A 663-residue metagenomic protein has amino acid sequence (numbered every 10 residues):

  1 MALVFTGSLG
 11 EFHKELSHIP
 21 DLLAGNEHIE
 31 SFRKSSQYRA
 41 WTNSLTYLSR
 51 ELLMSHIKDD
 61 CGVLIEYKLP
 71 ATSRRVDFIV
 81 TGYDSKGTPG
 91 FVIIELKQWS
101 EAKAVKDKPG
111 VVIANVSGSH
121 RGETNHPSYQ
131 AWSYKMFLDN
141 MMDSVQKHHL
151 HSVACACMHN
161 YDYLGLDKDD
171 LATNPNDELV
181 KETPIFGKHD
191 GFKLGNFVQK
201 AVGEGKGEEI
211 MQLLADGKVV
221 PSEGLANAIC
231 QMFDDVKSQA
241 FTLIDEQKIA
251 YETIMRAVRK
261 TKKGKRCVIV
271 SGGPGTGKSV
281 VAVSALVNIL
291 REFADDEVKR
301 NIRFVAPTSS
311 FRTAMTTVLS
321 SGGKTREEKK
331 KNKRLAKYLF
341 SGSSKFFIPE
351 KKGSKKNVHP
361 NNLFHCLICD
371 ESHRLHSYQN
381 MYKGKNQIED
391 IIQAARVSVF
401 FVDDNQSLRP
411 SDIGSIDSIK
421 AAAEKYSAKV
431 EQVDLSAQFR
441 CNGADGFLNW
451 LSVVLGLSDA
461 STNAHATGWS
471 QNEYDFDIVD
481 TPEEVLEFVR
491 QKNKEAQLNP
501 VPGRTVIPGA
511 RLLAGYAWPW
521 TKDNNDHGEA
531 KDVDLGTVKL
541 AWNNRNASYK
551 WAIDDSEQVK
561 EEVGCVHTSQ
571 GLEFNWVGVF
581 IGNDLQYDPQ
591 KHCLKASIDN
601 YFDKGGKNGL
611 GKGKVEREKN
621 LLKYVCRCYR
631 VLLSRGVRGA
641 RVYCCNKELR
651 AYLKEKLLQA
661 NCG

Functional and structural regions predicted by a protein language model:
M1-L214: Accessory nucleic-acid engagement/destabilization modules that flank
L225, Q239-R266: N-terminal pre-P-loop "Q-motif" helix
V270: Hydrophobic anchor at the beta1->P-loop junction of P-loop NTPases
K278-S279: Conserved lysine of the Walker
A282, R409-G414, A428-L448, G456-C593: Conserved helicase/translocase motor-coupling segment
T325-Q393, E561-G564: Conserved RecA-like ASCE ATPase "motif II neighborhood" in helicase/translocase motors
I368-D434, P589: Signature of the SF2 helicase/ATPase Hel1-core->accessory helical subdomain module
V399, E562-G663: C-terminal accessory regions
